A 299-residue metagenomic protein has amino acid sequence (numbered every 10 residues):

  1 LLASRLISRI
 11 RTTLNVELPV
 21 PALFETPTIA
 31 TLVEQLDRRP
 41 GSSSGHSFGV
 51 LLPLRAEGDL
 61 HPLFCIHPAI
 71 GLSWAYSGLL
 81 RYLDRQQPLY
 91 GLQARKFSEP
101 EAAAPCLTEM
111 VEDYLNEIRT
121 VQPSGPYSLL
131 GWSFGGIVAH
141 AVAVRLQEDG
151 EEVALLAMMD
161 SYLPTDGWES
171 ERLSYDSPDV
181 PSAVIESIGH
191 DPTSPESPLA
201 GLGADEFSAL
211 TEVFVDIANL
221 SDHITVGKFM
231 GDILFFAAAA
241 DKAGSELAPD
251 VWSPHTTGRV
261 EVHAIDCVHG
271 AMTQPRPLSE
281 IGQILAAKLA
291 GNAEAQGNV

Functional and structural regions predicted by a protein language model:
L1-P27, A143: Phosphopantetheinylated carrier protein domains
A30, E34-V299: A hydrolase-biased, glycine/serine/histidine/acidic-enriched motif that marks catalytic-domain neighborhoods in diverse
